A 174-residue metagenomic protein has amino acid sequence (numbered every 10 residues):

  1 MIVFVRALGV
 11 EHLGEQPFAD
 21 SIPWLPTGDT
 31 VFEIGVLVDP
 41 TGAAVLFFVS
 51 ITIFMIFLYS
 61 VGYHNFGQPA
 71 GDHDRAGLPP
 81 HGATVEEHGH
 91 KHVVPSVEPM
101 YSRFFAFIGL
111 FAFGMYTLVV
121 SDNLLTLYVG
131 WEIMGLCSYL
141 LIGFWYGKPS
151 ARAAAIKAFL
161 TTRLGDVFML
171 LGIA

Functional and structural regions predicted by a protein language model:
M1-A174: ...captures the hydrophobic TM-helix bundle architecture rather than a specific catalytic motif, and can also fire on
